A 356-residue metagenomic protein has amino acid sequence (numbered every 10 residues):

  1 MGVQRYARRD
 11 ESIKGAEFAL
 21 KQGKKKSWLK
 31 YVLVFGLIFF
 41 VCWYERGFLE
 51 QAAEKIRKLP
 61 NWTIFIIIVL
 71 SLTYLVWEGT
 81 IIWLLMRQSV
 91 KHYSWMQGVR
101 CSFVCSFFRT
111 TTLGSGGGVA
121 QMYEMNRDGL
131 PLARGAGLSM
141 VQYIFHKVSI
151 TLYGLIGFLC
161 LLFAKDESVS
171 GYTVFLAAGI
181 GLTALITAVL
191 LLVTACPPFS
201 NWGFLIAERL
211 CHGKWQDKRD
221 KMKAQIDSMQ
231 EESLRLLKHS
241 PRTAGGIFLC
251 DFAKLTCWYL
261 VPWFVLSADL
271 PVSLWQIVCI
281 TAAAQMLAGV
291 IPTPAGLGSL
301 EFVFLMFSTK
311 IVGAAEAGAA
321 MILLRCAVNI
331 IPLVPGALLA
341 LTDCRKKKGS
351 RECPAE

Functional and structural regions predicted by a protein language model:
G2-E54, C105-Q216, T293, L297-E356: Transmembrane helix-loop-helix hairpins in multi-pass inner-membrane proteins
K26-L29, K58-I67, R235-F248: Membrane-interface helix starts
F35, I67-S71, C105-S106, S139-Q142 (+4 more regions): Residue-level signature of transmembrane alpha-helical cores of multipass secondary-active transporters and flippases
A53-P60, K91-S94, D128-G129, E232-S240 (+1 more regions): Helix-boundary and loop/linker segments of multi-pass membrane transporters
I64-I68, W95, V99-R100, A136 (+5 more regions): Hydrophobic alpha-helical transmembrane segments
V69, T73-W77, F108, T112-L113 (+3 more regions): Residue-level hotspots within pore-lining transmembrane alpha-helices of multi-pass secondary transporters
W77-F103, F107, V265-I280: Membrane-embedded helical hairpins/re-entrant loop segments and their flanking transmembrane helices within multi-pass
K221-A268: Alpha-helical transmembrane segments and their immediate interhelical loop/hinge regions in multi-pass membrane
